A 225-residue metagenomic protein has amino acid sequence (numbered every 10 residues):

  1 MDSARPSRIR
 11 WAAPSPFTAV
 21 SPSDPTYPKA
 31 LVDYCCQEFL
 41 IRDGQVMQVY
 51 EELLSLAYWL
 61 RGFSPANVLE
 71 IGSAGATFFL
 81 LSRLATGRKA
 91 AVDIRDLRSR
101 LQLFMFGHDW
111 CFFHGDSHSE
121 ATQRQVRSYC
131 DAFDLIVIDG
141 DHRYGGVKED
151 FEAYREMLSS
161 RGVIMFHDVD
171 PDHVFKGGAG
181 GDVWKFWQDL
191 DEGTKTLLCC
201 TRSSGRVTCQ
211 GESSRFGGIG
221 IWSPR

Functional and structural regions predicted by a protein language model:
M1-V137, D141-R225: A short alpha-helical cap/connector motif
